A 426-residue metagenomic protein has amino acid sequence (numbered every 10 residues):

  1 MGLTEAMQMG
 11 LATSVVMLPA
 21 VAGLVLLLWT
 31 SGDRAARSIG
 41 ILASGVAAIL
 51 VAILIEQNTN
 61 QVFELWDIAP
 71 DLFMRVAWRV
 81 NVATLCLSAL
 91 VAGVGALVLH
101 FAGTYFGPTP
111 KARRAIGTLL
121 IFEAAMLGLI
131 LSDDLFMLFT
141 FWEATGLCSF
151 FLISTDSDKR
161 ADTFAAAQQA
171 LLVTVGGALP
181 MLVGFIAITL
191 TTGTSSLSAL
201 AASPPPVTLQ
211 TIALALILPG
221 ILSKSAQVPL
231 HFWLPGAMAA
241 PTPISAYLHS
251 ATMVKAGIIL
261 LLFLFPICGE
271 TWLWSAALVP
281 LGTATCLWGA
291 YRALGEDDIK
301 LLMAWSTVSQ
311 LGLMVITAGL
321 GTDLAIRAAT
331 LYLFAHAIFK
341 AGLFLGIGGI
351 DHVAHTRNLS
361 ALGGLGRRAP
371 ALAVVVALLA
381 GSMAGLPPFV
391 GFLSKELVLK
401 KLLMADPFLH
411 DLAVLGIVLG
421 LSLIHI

Functional and structural regions predicted by a protein language model:
M1-T13, V21-G117, A187-P205, F232 (+2 more regions): Transmembrane helix-loop-helix hairpins at membrane boundaries of multipass inner-membrane proteins
V15-V16, S225: Hydrophobic alpha-helical transmembrane segments of integral membrane proteins, especially lipid-exposed positions
L97-R114, T118-L138, L147-I424: Hydrophobic transmembrane alpha-helices and their helix-loop junctions in integral membrane proteins
E143: Short phosphate-coordinating micro-motif centered on Lys-Gly-acidic
